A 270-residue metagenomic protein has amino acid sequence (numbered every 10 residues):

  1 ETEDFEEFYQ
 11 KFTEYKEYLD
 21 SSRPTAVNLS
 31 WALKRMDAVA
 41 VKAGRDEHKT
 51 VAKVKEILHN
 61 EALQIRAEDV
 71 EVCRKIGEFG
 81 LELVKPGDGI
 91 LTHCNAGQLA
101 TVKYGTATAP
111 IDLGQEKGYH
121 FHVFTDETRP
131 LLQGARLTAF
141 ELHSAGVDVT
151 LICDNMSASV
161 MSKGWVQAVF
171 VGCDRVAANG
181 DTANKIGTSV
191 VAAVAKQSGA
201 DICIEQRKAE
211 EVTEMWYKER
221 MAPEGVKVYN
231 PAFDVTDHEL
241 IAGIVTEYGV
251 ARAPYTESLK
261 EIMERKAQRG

Functional and structural regions predicted by a protein language model:
E1-I152: N-terminal active-site beta-alpha-beta segment that forms phosphate/nucleotide-binding and substrate-recognition loops
H120-F121, E127-G270: Conserved phosphate- and dinucleotide-binding cores of soluble alpha/beta proteins, encompassing both enzyme active
